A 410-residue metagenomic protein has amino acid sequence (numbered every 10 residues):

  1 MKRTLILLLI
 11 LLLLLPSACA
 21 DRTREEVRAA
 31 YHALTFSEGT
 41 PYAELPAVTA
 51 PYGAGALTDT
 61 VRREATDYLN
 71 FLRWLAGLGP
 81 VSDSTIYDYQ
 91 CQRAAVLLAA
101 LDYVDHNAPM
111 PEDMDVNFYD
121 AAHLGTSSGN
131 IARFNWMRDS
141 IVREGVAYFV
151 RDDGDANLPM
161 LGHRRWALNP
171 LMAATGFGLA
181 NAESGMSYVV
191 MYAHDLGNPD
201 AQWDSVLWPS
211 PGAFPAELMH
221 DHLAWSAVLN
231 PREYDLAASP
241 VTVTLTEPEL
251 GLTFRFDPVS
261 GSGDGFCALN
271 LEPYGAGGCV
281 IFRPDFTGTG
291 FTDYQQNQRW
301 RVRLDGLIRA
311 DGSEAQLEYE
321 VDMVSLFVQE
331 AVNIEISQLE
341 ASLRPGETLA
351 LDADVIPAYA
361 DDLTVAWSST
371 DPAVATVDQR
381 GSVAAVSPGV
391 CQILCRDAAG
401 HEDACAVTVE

Functional and structural regions predicted by a protein language model:
K2-I10: Sec-dependent signal peptide recognition, specifically the positively charged N-region followed immediately by
T4-L5, C19, E335: Residue-level detector of intrinsically disordered/flexible regions characterized by low predicted structural confidence
L8, Q316-V321, A331, E402-A404: Short edge beta-strand segments in beta-sheet-rich domains
L9, L13-S17: Hydrophobic core
D21-V328: Functional surface patches built around histidine and acidic residues
Q329-E410: Extracytoplasmic soluble-region selector
